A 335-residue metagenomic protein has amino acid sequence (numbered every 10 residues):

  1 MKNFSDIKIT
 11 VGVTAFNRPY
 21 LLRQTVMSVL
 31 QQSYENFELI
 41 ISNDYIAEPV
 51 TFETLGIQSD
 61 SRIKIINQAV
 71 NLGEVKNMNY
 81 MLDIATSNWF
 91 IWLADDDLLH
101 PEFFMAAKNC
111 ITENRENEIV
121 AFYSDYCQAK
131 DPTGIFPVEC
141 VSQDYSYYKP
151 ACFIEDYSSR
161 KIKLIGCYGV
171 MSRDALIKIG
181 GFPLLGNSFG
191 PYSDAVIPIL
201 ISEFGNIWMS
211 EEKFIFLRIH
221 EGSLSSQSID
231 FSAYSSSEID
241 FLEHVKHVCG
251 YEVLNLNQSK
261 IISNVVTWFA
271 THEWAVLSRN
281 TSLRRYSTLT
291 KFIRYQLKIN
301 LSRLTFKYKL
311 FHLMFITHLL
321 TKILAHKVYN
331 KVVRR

Functional and structural regions predicted by a protein language model:
M1, T267-R335: Membrane-interface aromatic/basic loop that binds lipid-linked glycans or pyrophosphate carriers, typified by
M1-S28: N-proximal low-complexity "stem/linker" segments adjacent to membrane-targeting elements
V26-I66: Acidic donor-binding segment of Leloir-type glycosyltransferases
Q68-A85, D95: Glycine-rich, basic loop-to-helix element that forms the pyrophosphate-binding segment of sugar-nucleotide handling
F90: Short aromatic/hydrophobic "clamp" motif used to bind/position activated sugar donors
E102-V138: Conserved donor NDP-sugar-binding/catalytic core segment of glycosyltransferases
Y145-D230: Conserved nucleotide-sugar donor-binding catalytic segment
Y148-A151, G190-Y192, K213-E221, S226-L256 (+1 more regions): Catalytic core of nucleotide-sugar-dependent glycosyltransferases
